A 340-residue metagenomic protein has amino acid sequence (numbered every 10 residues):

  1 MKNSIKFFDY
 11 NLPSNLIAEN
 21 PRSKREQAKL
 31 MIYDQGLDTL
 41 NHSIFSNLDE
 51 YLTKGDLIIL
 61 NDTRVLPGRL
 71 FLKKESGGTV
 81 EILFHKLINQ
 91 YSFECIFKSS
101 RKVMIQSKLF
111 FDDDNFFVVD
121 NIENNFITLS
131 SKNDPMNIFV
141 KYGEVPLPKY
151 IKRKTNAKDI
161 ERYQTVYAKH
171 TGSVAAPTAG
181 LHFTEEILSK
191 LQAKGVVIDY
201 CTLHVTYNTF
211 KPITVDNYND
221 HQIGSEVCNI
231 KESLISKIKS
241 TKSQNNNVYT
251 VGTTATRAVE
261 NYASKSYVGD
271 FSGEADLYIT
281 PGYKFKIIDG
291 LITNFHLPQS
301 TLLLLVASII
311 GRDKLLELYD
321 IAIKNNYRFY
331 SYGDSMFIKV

Functional and structural regions predicted by a protein language model:
M1-V340: Surface-exposed, charge/polar-rich loops and edge strands
